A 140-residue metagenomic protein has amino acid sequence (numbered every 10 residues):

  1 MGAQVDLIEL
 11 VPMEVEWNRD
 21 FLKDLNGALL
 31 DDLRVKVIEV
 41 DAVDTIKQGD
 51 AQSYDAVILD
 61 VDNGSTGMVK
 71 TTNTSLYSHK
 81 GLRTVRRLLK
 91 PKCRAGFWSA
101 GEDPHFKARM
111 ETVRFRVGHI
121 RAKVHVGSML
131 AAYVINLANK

Functional and structural regions predicted by a protein language model:
M1-L88, F97-W98, A122-H125, M129 (+1 more regions): The AdoMet/dcAdoMet-binding core of the Class I SAM-like
K92-R94: Short glycine-centered segments of the SAM/dcSAM-binding site in methyltransferase folds
G101-K140: Class I S-adenosyl-L-methionine
